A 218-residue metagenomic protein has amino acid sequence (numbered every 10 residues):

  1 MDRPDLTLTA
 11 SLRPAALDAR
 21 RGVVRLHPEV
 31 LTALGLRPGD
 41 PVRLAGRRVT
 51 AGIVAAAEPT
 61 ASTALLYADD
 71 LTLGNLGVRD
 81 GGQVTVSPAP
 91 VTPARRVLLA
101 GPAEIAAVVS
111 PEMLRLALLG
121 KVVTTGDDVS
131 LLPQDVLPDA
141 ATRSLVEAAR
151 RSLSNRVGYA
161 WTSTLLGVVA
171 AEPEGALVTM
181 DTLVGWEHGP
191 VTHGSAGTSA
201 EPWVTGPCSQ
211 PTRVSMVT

Functional and structural regions predicted by a protein language model:
M1-T218: Beta-strand/loop-dominated core regions that host nucleotide or nucleotide-derived cofactor-binding catalytic loops
